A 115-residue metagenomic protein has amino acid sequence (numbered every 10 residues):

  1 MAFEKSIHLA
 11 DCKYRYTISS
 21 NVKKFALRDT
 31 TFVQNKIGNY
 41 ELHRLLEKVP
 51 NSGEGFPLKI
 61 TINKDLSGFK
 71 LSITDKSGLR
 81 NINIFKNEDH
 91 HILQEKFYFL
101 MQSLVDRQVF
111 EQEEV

Functional and structural regions predicted by a protein language model:
M1-T30, V115: Terminal, regulation- and interaction-focused segments at domain boundaries
F3, N21, K36-I37, L45-S52 (+2 more regions): Hydrophobic transmembrane alpha-helix bundles
E4-S6, R15, H43-L46, M101 (+1 more regions): Intrinsically disordered, low-complexity regions
T17-G68: Ser/Thr-rich, low-complexity intrinsically disordered terminal regions
T61-V115: C-terminal basic regulatory modules in eukaryotic proteins
